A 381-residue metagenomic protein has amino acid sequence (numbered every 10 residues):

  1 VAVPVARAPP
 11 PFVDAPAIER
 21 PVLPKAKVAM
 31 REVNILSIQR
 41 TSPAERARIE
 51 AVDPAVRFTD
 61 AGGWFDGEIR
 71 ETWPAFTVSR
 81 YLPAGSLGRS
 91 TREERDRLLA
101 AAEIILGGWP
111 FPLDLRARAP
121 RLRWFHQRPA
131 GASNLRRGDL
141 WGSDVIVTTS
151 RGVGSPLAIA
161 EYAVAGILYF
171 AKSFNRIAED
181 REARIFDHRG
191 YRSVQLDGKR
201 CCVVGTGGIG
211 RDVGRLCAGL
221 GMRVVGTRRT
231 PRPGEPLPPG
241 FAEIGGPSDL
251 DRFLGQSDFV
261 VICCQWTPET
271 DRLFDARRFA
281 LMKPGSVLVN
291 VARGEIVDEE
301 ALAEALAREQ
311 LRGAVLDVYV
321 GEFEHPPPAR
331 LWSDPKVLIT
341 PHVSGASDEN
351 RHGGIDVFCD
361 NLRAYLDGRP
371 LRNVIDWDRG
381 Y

Functional and structural regions predicted by a protein language model:
F12-I104: N-terminal glycine-/charge-rich "phosphate-binding" loop or analogous flexible N-terminal tail
T59, V225, E295: Conserved beta-strand positions in the Rossmann-like core of class I SAM-dependent methyltransferases
F65-D66, G219-P238: NAD(P)-binding Rossmann-fold cofactor-contacting core
L99-A178, S193: Phosphate/diphosphate ligand-binding glycine-rich loop within oxidoreductases
A160-R176, A218-M222, I355-R369: Oxidoreductase and adenylate-handling cofactor-binding alpha/beta cores
I177-D212: Glycine-rich NAD(P)-binding loop of Rossmann-like domains
T230-A329: Rossmann-like adenosine-cofactor binding region
G285, V291-Y381: Rossmann-like dinucleotide-binding domain for NAD(H)/NADP(H)
